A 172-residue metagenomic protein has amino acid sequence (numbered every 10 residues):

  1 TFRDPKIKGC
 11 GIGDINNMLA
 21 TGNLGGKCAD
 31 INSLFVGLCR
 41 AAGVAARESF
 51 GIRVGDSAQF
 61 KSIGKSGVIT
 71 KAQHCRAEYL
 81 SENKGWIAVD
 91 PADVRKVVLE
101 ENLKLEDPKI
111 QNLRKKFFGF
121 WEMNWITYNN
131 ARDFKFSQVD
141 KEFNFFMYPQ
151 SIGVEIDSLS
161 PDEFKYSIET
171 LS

Functional and structural regions predicted by a protein language model:
T1, I87, K115-S172: N-terminal accessory/pre-domain segments preceding catalytic cores
T1-G26, V36-G37, A41-A42, S160-L171: Secondary-structure boundary elements
F2, A29, A42-E48, G55 (+6 more regions): Aromatic-enriched hydrophobic runs in primary sequence
N23-I31, V68-I69: Extracytoplasmic/periplasmic, Sec-exported soluble proteins
S33-D140: Hydrophobic/aromatic-rich core segments of domains that either
